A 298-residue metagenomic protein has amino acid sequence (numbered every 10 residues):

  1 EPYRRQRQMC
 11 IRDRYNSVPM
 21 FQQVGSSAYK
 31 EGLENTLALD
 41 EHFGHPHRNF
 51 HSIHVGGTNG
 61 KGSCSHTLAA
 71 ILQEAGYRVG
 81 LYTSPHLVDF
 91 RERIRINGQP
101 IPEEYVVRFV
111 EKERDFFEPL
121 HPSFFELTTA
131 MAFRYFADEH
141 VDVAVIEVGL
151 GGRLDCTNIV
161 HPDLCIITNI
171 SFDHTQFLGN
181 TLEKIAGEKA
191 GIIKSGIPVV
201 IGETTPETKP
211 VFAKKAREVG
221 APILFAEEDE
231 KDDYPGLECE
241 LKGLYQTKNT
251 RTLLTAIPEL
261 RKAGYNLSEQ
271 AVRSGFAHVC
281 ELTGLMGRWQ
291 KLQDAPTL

Functional and structural regions predicted by a protein language model:
E1-R7, I11: Single conserved hydrophobic/aromatic residue that forms the stacking wall/gate of nucleotide- or nucleobase-binding
S26-L33, L37-F50, E74-V160, L178: ATP-dependent carboxylate-amine ligase catalytic core
H51, D138, V143-V148, D155-I166 (+3 more regions): Nucleotide phosphate-binding/pyrophosphate-handling subdomain across enzymes that bind or process nucleotide phosphates
V55, S63-G80: A conserved segment at the C-terminal end of the G1
L68, A132, F212, A216: Aromatic/hydrophobic pocket-lining residues that form π-stacking "cages" and hydrophobic walls in ligand
V79, V199, P222-L224: Hydrophobic beta-strand scaffold residues
G152-L154, H161-G220: Conserved catalytic-core segment of NTP-binding enzymes
